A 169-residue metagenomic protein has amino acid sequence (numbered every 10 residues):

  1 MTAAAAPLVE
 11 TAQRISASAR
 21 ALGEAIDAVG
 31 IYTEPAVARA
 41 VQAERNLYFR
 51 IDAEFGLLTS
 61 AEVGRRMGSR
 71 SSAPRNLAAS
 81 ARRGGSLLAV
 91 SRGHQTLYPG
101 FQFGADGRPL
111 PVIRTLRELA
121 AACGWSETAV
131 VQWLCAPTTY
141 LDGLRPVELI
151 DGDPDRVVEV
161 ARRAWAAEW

Functional and structural regions predicted by a protein language model:
M1-W169: Non-transmembrane "mature" sequence context
